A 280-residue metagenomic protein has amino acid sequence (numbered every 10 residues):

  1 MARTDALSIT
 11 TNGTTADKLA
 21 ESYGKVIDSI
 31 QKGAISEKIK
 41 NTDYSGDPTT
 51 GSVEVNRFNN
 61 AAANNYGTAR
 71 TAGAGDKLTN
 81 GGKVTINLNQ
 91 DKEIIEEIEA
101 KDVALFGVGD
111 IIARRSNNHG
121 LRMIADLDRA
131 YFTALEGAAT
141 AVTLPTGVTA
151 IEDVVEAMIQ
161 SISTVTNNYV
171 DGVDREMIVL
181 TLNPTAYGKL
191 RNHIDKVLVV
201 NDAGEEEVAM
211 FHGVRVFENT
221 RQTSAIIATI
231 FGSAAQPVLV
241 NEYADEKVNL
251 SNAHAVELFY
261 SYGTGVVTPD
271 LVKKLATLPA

Functional and structural regions predicted by a protein language model:
M1-S36, V240-A280: Protruding loop/beta-arch "assembly-hinge" segments enriched in small, turn-prone residues
G24-D91: Assembly/oligomerization interface modules of large self-assembling protein complexes
A63-Y66, G107, K189-R191, V267: Short helix/loop capping segments that flank catalytic or ligand/cofactor-binding pockets
I86-F106: Extended, low-charge hydrophobic alpha-helical regions
E97-K101, L180-A186, G213, T220 (+2 more regions): Helix N-cap / beta->alpha transition motif
E99-N168, K274-A280: Alpha-helical scaffold segments that mediate packing/assembly in large oligomeric complexes
A138-A209: Extended, solvent-exposed, turn-rich assembly/linker loops in the middle of proteins
K196-Y243: Glycine/small-residue-rich hydrophobic helix-like segments
